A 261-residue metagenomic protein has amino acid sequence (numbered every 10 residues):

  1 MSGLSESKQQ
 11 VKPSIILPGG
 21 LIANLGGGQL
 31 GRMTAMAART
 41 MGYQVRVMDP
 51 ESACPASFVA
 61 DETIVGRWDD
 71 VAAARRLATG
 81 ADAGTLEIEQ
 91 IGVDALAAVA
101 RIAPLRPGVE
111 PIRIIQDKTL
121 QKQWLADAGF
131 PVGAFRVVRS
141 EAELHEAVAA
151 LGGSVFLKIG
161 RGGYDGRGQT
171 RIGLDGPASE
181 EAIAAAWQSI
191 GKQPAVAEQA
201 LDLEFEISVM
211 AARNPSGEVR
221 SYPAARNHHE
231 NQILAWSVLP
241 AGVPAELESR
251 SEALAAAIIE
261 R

Functional and structural regions predicted by a protein language model:
M1-Q123, A142: ATP-binding N-terminal substructure of ATP-dependent carboxylate-amine bond-forming enzymes
I114-S208, A212-R261: Active-site nucleotide/adenylate-binding loops and adjacent lid/helix of ATP-dependent enzymes
